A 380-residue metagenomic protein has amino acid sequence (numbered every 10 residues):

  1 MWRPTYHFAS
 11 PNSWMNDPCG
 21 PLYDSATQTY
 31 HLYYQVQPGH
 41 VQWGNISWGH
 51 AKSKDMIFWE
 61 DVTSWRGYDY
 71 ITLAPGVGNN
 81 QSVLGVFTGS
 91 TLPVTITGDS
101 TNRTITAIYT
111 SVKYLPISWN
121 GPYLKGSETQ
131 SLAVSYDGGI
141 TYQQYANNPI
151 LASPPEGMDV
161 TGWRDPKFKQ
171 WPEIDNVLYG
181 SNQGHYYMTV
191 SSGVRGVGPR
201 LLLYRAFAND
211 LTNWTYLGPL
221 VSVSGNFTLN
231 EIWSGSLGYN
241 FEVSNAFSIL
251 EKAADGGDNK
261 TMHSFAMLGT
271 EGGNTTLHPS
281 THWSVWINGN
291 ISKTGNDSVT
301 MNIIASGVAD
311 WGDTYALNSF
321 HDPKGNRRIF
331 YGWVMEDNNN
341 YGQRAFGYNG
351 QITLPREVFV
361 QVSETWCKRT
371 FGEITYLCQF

Functional and structural regions predicted by a protein language model:
M1-R164, Q170-S236, L250-D310, G332-F380: Beta-rich carbohydrate-recognition and catalytic domains
P166-K167, V243-A246, A316-H321, N340: Beta-rich, blade/repeat-based domains predominating in secreted/periplasmic proteins but also intracellular
